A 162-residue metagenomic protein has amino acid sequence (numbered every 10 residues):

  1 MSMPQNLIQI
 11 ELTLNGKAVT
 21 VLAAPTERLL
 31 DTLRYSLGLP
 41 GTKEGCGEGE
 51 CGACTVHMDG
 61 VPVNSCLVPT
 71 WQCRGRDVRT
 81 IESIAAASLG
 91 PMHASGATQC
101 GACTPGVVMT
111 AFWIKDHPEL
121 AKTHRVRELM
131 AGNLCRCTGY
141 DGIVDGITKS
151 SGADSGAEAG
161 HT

Functional and structural regions predicted by a protein language model:
M1-T162: Signature of N-terminal electron-transfer/Fe-S-associated modules in redox systems
